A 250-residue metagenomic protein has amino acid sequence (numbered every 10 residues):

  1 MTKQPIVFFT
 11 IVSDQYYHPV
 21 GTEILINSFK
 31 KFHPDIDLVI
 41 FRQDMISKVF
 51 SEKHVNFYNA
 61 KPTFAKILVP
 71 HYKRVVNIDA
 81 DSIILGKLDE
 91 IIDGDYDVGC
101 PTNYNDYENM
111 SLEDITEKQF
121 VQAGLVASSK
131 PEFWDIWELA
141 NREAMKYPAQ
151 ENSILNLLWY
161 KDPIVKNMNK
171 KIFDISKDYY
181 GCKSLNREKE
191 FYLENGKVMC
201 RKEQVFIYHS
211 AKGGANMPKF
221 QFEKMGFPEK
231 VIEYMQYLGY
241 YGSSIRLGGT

Functional and structural regions predicted by a protein language model:
M1-F57, I67-H71, P131, Q221 (+1 more regions): N-terminal anchoring/stem segment of glycosyltransferases
V20-E23, N59-T63, A149-L157: A structural signal for well-ordered alpha-helical segments within the folded catalytic domains of diverse enzymes
I26, K30, I92, E138 (+1 more regions): Non-transmembrane alpha-helical segments in soluble domains of secreted/periplasmic/extracellular proteins
I36, Y72, D95-Y96, A123 (+1 more regions): Short, well-ordered alpha-helix to beta-strand connector turns
L38-K61, P101, Y107-K118: Lumenal/extracellular "mature" regions of secretory-pathway glycan-modifying transferases
N56, Q122-V126: Glycine/small-residue-rich pyrophosphate-binding loop that anchors the diphosphate of NDP-sugar donors
N59-M110, A127-P131: GT-A fold catalytic core of metal-dependent nucleotide-sugar glycosyltransferases, centered on the diacidic
L125-F220: Catalytic core and acceptor-binding pocket of nucleotide-sugar-dependent glycosyltransferases
